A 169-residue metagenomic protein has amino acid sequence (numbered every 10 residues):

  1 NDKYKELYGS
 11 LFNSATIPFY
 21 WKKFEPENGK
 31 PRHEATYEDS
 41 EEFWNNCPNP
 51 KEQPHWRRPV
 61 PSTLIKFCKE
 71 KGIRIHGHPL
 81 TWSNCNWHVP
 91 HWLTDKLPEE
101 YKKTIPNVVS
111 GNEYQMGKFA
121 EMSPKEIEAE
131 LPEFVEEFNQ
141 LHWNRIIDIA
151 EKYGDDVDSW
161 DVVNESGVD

Functional and structural regions predicted by a protein language model:
N1-Y8, D169: Noncatalytic carbohydrate-binding groove/subsite architecture in carbohydrate-active enzymes
E6-S10, D155-D158: Structured loop/turn residues at beta-strand edges in well-structured enzyme cores
G9-F12, P18-E133, N139-K152: Aromatic-lined substrate-binding rim segments of carbohydrate-active enzymes
A15, W160: Divalent metal-coordination and catalytic microenvironments
N28, I149, V163-D169: Substrate-binding/catalytic cleft of secreted carbohydrate-active enzymes, primarily glycoside hydrolases
